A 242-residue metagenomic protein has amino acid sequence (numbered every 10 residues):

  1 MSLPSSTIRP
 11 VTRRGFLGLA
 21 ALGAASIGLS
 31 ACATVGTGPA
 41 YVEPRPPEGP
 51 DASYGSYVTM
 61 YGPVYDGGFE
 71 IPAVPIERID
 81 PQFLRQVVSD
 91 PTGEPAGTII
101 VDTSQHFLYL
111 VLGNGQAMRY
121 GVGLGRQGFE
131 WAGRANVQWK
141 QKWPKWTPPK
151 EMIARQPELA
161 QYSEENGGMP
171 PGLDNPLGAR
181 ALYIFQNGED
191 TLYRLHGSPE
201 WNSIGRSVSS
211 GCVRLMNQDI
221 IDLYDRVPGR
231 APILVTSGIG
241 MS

Functional and structural regions predicted by a protein language model:
M1-A31: N-terminal secretory signal peptides
I8, R13, S56, G238-S242: Mature exported/compartmentalized surface modules and terminal targeting/interaction regions
S30-S56: Bacterial Sec signal peptide processing site at the extreme N-terminus
T59-P81, G238-S242: Extracytoplasmic and endomembrane cell-envelope/extracellular-matrix remodeling and assembly machinery
I76-Y193: Gly/Pro-biased beta-strand-loop elements
L124-R126, S198-W201: Short, solvent-exposed aromatic-acidic interface loops
S203-G211: Short, basic/aromatic beta-hairpin or loop at an interaction surface
V213, Q218-S242: N-terminal targeting pre-sequences for secretion and organelle import
